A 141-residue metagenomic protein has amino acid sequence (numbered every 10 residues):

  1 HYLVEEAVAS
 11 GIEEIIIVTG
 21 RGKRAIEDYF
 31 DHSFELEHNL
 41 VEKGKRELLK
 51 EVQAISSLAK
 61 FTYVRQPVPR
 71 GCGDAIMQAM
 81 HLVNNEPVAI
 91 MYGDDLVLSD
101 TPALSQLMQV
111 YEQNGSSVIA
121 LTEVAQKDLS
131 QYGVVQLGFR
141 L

Functional and structural regions predicted by a protein language model:
H1-E14: A short, N-terminal amphipathic alpha-helix
E13-R21: Short beta-strand/loop segment that forms part of the nucleotide-sugar
A25: Phosphate- and divalent-cation-binding pockets in alpha/beta enzyme and binding domains that engage nucleotide-derived
D28-F34: Glycine-rich loop at the start of a catalytic domain that most often binds anionic cofactors/ligands
E35-H38, R46-R140: Conserved beta-loop-beta/alpha segment of the NTase-like Rossmann-fold superfamily that binds/positions NTPs
